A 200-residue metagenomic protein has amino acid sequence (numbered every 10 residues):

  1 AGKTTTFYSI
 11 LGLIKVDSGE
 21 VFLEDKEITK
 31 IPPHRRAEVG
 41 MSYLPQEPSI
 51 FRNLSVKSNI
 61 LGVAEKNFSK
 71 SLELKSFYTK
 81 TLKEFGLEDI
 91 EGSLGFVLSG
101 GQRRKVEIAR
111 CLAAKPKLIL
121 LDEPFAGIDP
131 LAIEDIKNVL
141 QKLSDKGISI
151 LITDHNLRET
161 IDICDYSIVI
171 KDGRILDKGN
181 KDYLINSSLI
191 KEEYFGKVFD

Functional and structural regions predicted by a protein language model:
G19-E27, V39: Conserved ABC transporter NBD signature motif
L72-I90, K137-Q141: Conserved ABC ATPase "signature" region
L94-L98, Q102: Conserved ABC ATPase signature
K115: Conserved catalytic motifs of ABC-family nucleotide-binding domains
I119-E123: Catalytic Walker B motif of ABC-type/P-loop ATPase nucleotide-binding domains
T160-D162: A short, surface-exposed alpha-helical micro-motif characterized by mixed small hydrophobic and charged/polar residues
